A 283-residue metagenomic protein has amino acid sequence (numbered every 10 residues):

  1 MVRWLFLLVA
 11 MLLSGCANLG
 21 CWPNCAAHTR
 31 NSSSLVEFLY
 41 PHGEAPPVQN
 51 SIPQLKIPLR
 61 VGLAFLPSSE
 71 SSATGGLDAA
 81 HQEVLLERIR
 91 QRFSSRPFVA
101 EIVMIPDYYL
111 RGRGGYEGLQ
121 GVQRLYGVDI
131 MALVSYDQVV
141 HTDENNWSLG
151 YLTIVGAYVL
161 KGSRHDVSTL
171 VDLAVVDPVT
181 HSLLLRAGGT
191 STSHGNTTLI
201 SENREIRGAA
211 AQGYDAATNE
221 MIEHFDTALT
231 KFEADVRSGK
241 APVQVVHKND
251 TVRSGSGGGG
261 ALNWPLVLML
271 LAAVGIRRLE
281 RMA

Functional and structural regions predicted by a protein language model:
M1-V2, A283: N-terminal secretory signal peptides that target proteins for export/translocation
W4-G15, M269-A273: Bacterial N-terminal signal peptides
L8-M11, P53, S94, Q123: Structural motif
A17-K56, K161-L170, V176-G188, T192-N263: C-terminal/domain-edge helix-coil "capping" segments
V48-N50, E117-L119, I276: A generic local structural motif
I57-H141: N-terminal segment of the mature soluble domain
R113-V179: Surface-exposed short loop/turn segments
N263-M282: A cross-kingdom C-terminal cell-surface attachment/processing module
